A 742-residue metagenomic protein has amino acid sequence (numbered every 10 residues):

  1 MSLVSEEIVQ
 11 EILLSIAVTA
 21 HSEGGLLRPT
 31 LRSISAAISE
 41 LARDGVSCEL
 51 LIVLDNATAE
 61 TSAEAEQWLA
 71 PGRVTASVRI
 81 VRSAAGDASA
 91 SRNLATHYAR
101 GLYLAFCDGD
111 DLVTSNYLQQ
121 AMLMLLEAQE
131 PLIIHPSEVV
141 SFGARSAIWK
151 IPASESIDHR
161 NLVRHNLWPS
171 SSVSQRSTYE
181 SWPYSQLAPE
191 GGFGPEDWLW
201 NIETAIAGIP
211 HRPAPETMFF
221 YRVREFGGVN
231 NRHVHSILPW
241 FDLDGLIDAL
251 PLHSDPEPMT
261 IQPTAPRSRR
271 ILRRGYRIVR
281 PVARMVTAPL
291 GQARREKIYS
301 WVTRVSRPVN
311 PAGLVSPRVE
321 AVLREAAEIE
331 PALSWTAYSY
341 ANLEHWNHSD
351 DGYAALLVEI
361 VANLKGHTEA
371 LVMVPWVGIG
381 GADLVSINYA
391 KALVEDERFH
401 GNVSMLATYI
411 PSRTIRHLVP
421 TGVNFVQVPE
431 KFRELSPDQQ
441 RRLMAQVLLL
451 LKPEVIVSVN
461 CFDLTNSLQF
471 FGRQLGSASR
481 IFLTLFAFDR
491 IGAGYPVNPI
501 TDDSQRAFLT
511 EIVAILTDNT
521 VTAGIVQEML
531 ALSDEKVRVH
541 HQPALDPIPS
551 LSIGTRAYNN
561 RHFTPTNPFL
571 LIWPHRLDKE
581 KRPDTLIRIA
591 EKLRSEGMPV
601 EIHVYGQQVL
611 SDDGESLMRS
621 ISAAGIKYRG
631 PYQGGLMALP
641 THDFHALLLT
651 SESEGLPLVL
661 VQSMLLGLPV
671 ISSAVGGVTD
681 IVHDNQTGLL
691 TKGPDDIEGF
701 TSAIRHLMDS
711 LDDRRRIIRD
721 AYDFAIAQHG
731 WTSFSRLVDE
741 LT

Functional and structural regions predicted by a protein language model:
M1-Q10, W240-D244, P251-E369: Non-catalytic membrane-proximal stalk/linker segments that position and tether the catalytic domains
V53-D55, M405-S412, E601-E615, Y628-G630: Glycosyltransferase donor-sugar binding loop
L69-R79, V423-P429, G614-Y632: Nucleotide-activated donor-binding/catalytic signature segment of Leloir-type glycosyltransferases, i.e., the conserved
S83-A99: Glycine-rich, basic loop-to-helix element that forms the pyrophosphate-binding segment of sugar-nucleotide handling
G191-W200: Acidic donor-binding loop at a coil-to-helix junction in glycosyltransferase catalytic cores that engages
E652: Aromatic "clamp/platform" in nucleotide-sugar-dependent glycosyltransferases that forms part of the donor/acceptor
P669-S672, V682: Short hydrophobic beta-strand element within catalytic cores of glycosyltransferases and related nucleotide-activated
T679-R705: Change "using UDP/GDP/dTDP sugars" to "using nucleotide sugars
